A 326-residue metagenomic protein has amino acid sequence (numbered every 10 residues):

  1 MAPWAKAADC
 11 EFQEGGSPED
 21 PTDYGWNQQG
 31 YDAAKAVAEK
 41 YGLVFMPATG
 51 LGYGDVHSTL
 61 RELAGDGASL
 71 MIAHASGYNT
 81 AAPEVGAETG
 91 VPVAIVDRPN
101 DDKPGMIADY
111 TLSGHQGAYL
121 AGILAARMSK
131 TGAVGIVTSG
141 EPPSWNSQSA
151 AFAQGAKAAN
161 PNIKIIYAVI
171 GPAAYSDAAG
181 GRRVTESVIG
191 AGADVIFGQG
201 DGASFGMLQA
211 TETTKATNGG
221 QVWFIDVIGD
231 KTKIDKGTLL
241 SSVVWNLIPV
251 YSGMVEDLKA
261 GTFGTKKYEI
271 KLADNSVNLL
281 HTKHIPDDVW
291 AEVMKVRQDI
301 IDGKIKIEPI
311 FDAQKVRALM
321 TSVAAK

Functional and structural regions predicted by a protein language model:
P3-K326: A residue-level marker of the well-folded mature domains of exported/periplasmic proteins
